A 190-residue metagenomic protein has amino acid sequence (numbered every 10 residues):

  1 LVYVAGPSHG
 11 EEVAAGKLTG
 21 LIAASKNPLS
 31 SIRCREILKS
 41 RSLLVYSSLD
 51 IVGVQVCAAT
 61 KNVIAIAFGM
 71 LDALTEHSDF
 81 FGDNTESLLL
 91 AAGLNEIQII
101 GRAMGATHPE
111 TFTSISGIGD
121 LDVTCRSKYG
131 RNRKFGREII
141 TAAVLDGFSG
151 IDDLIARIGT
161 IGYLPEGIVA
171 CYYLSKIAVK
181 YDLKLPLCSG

Functional and structural regions predicted by a protein language model:
L1-D83: Rossmann-fold dinucleotide-binding core
S48-I51, Q55, K61, A65-E76 (+3 more regions): NAD(P)-dependent Rossmann-like dehydrogenase/reductase catalytic/cofactor-binding core
